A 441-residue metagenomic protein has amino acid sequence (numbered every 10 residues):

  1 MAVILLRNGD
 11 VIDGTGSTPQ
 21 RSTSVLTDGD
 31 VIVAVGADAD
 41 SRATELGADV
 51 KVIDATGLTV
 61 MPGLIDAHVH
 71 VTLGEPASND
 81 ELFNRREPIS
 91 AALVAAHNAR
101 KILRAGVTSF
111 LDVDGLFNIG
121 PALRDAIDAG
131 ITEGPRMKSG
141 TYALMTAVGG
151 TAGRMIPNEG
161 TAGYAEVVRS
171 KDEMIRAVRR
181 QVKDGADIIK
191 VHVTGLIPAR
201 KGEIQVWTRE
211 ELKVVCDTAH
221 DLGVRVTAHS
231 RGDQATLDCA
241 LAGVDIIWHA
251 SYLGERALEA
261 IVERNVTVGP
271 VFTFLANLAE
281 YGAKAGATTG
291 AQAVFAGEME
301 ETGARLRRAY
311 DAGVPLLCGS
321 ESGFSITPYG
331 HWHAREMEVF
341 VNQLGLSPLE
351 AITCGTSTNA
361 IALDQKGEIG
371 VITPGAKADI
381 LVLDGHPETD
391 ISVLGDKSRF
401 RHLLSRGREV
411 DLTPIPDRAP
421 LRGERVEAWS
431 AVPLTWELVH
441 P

Functional and structural regions predicted by a protein language model:
M1-T23, T27-D28, V33-D38, A96-H97 (+3 more regions): Active-site microenvironment of metallo-dependent hydrolases
D40-M61: Active-site metal-binding motif and surrounding structural segment of the metallo-beta-lactamase
L58-I131, A147-G150, E210, L241-A242: Metal-associated gating/positioning segment near the N- to mid-region
V71-A91, R100-L103, G134, T146-G163 (+2 more regions): Active-site gating loops and adjacent loop-to-helix segments of metal-dependent hydrolytic enzymes
V94-G120, E133-A143, A186-I197, R225 (+3 more regions): Divalent metal-dependent hydrolysis catalytic cores, especially in the metallo-beta-lactamase
R154-E211: Active-site gating/metal-coordination segments in enzymes
H192-A304, L317, S322-S325, Q343-L346 (+2 more regions): Active-site core of metal-dependent hydrolases
D221, E300-H386: His/Asp/Glu-enriched, well-ordered alpha-helical/loop segment that forms or immediately abuts the divalent-metal
